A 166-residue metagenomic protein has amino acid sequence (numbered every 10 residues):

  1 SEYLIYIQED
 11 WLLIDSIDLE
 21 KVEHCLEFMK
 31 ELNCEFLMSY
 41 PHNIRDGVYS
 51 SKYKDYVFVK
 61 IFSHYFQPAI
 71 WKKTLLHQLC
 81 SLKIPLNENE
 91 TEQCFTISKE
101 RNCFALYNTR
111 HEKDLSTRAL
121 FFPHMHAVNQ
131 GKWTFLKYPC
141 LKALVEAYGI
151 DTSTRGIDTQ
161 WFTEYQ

Functional and structural regions predicted by a protein language model:
S1, C34, G149: Catalytic phosphate/metal-binding cores of nucleic-acid and nucleotide-processing enzymes, i.e., regions that mediate
E2-I14: Short beta-strand-to-loop acidic/aromatic patch adjacent to the donor-nucleotide binding site
L4-Y6, E35-Y40, I70, C103-N108: A structural signal for short, well-ordered beta-strand segments and their strand-loop junctions that often border
D10-L13, H42-D46, L75, H111-K113 (+1 more regions): Short, solvent-exposed loop/turn segments at secondary-structure junctions
D15-I44: Conserved donor-nucleotide/metal-binding helix-loop-beta segment in metal-dependent transferases, i.e., the alpha-helix
G47-I61, L75: Short, flexible, basic/aromatic active-site loop/helix in glycosyltransferases
S63-S81: Conserved nucleotide-sugar donor-binding and metal-coordinating catalytic region shared by glycosyltransferases
Q78-Q166: C-terminal catalytic/acceptor-binding lobe
